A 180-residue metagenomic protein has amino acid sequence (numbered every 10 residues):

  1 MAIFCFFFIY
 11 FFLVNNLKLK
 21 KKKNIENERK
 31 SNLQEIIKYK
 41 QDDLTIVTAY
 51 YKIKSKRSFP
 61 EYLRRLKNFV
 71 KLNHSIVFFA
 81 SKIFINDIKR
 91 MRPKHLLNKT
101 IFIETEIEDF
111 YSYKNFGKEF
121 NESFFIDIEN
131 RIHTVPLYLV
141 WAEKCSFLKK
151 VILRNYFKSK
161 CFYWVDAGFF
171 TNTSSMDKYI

Functional and structural regions predicted by a protein language model:
M1-K22: N-terminal signal-anchor transmembrane helix specifying type II single-pass membrane topology of secretory-pathway
K22-E61: N-proximal low-complexity "stem/linker" segments adjacent to membrane-targeting elements
I46-K52, E104-E108, V165-A167: Short loop/turn segments at strand-loop or loop-helix junctions that form parts of catalytic or ligand-binding pockets
R64-S75: Short, acidic, metal-binding catalytic loop of nucleotide-sugar glycosyltransferases
V77-S81: Short internal beta-strands
K82-K89: Short, charged/polar "capping" segments at the starts of alpha-helices and the immediately preceding loops
L96-R154: Active-site-proximal specificity loops/subdomain of glycosyltransferases
P136, W141-I180: GT-A fold catalytic core of metal-dependent nucleotide-sugar glycosyltransferases, centered on the diacidic
